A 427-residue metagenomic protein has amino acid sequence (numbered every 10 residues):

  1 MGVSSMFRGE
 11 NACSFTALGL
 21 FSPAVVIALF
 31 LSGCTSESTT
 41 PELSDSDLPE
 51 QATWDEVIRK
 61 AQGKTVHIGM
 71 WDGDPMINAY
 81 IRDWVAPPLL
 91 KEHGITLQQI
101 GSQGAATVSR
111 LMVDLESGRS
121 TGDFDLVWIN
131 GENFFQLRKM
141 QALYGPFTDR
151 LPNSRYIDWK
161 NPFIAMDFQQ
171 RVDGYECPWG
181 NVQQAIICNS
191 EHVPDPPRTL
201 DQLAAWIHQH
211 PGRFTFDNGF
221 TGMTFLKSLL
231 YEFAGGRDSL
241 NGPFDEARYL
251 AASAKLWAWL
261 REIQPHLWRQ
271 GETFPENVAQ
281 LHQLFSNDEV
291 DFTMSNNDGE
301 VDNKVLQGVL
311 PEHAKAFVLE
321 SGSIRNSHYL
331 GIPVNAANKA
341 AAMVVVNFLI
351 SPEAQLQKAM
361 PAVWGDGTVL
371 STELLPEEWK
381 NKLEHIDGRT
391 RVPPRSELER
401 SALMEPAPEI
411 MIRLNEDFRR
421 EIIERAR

Functional and structural regions predicted by a protein language model:
M1-F15: N-terminal secretory signal peptides that target proteins for export/translocation
S32-G33: C-terminal motif of bacterial Sec signal peptides marking the signal peptidase cleavage site
E37, S46-E132: Early extracytoplasmic/lumenal segment of secretory-pathway proteins
E50-A52, Q283, T390-R427: Conserved C-terminal helix/tail region of periplasmic/extracytoplasmic solute-binding proteins
K60, R119-G122, Q136, F168-R171 (+7 more regions): Extracellular/periplasmic catalytic domains that process cell-envelope and extracellular macromolecules
W71-W84, Q98-V108, F124-Q280: Extracytoplasmic ligand-binding site segments that recognize negatively charged/polar headgroups
W268-N335, K380-N381: Extracytoplasmic/periplasmic substrate-binding proteins
S323-I324, H328-L398: Mature extracytoplasmic/periplasmic domains
